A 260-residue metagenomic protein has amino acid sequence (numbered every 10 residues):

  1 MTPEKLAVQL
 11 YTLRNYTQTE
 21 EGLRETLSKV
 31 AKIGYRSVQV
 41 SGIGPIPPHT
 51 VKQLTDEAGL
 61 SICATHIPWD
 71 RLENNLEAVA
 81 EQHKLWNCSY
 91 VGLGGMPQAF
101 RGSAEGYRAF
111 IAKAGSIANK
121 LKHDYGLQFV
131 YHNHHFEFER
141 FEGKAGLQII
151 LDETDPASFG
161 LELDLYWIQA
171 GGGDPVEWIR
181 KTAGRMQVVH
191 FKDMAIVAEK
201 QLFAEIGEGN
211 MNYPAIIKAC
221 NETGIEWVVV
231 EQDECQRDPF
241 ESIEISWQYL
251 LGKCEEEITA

Functional and structural regions predicted by a protein language model:
M1-I33, K84-N87, Y125, F141-L163 (+1 more regions): Histidine-acidic metal/acid-base catalytic patches
V8-E21, T65-E73, R101-G106: Active-site mouth loops of central-metabolism enzymes
Y11, I43, D70, M96 (+3 more regions): Flexible loop residues that form catalytic and substrate-binding hotspots at small-molecule/glycan-binding clefts
Y16, V40-S41, P68-W69, Y107 (+2 more regions): A generic secondary-structure micro-motif detector that highlights 1-2 residue hydrophobic/ambivalent hotspots embedded
S28, K32, H49, S61 (+3 more regions): Active-site acidic/histidine proton-transfer and metal-coordination neighborhood in alpha/beta enzyme cores
S37-T55: Glycine-rich, proline-tolerant flexible connector loops at the mouths of alpha/beta enzymes
Q39, A64, G92, V130 (+3 more regions): Conserved beta-strand positions in the central sheet of alpha/beta enzyme cores
T50-L54, A78-V79, E177-K181: A short acidic, amphipathic alpha-helical/loop segment
